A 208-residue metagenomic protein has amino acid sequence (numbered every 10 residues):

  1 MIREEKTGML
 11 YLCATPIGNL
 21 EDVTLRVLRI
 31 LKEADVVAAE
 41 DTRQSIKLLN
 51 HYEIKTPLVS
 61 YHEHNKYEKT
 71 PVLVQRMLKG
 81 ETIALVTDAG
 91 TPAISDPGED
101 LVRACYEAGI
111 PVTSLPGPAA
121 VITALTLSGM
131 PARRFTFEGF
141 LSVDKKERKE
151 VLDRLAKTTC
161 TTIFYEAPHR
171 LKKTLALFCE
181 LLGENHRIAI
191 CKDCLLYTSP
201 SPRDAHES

Functional and structural regions predicted by a protein language model:
M1-H64: Glycine-rich, flexible N-terminal cofactor/catalytic loop recognition
I17-L20, D88-P92, P168-R170: Short glycine-rich anion-binding loops that position phosphate/pyrophosphate groups of nucleotides and phosphorylated
L31-V37, I110-V112, T161-T162: Short active-site oxyanion
N65-V72: Glycine-rich, highly charged phosphate/nucleotide-binding loops
V74-V112: Glycine/small-residue-rich loop that forms an oxyanion/phosphate-binding "nest" at active or ligand-binding sites
D100-T158: Class I SAM-dependent methyltransferase SAM-binding "motif I" and its flanking Rossmann-like core
K146-L195: ATP/pyrophosphate-binding catalytic subdomain of soluble kinases
Y197-S208: Single conserved hydrophobic/aromatic residue that forms the stacking wall/gate of nucleotide- or nucleobase-binding
